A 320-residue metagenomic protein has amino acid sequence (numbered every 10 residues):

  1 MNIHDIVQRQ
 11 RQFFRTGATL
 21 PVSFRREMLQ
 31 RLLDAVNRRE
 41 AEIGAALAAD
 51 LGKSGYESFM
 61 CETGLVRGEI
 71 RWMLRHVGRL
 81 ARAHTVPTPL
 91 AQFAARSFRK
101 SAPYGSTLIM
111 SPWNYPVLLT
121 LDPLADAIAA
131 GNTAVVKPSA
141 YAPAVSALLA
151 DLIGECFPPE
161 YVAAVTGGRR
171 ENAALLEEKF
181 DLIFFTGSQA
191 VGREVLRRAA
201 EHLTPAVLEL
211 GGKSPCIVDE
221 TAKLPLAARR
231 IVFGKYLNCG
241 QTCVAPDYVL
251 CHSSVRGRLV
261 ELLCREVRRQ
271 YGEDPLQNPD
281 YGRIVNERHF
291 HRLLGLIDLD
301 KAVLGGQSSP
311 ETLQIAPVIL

Functional and structural regions predicted by a protein language model:
M1-F98: N-terminal Rossmann-like NAD(P)+-binding subdomain of aldehyde/semialdehyde dehydrogenases
R25, I70, G131, V162 (+5 more regions): Residue-level signal for inorganic ion chemistry
R26, Q30, M60-G64, A147 (+3 more regions): An alpha-helix initiation/capping motif
A81, T166, G187, L304-G306: Short loop/edge segments at beta-strand edges and connector loops that shape dinucleotide/nucleotide cofactor-binding
L90-L226, R268: Rossmann-like NAD(P) dinucleotide-binding subdomain of oxidoreductase/dehydrogenase enzymes
F157, A190-L320: ALDH superfamily catalytic-core signature
